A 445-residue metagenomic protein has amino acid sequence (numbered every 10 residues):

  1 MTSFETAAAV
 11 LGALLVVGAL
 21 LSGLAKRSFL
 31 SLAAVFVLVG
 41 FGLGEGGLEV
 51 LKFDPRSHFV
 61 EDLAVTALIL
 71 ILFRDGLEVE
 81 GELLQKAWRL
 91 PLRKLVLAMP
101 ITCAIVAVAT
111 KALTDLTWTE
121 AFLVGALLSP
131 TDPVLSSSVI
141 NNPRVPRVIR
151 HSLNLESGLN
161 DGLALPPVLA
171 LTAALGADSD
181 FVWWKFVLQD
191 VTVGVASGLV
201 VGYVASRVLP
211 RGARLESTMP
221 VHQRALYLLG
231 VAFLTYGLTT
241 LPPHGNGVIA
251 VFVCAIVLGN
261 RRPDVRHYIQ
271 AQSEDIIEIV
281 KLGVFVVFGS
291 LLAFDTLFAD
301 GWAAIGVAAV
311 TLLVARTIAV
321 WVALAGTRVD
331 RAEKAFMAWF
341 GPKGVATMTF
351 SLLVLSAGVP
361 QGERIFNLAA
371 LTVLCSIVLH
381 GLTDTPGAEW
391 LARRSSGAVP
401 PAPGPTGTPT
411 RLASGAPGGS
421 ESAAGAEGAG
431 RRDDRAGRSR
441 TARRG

Functional and structural regions predicted by a protein language model:
M1-E421, G425-G445: Transmembrane helical cores of multi-pass secondary ion antiporters/exchangers
